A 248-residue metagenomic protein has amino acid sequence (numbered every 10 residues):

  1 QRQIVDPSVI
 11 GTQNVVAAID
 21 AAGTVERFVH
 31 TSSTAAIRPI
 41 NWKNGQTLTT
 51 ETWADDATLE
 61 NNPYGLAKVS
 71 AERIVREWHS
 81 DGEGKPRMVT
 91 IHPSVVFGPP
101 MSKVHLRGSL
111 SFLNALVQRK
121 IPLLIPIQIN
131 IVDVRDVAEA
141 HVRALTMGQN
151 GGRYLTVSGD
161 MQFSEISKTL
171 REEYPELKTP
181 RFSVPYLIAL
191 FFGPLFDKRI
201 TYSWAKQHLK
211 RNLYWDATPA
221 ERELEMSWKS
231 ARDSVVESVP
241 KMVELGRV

Functional and structural regions predicted by a protein language model:
Q1, D55-N61, S102-K103, L110-V132 (+1 more regions): A conserved pocket-lining segment of Rossmann-fold NAD(P)-dependent short-chain dehydrogenase/reductase
R2-N62, V89: Conserved Rossmann-fold NAD(P)-dependent oxidoreductase catalytic core, especially the SDR/UDP-sugar
G11-N14, S70-A71, D133-D136: Conserved cofactor-binding/catalytic machinery of classical short-chain dehydrogenase/reductase
A21, T58-V89: Active-site Tyr-X1-5-Lys
A36-I37, V96-G98, V137: Conserved sequence/active-site signature of Rossmann-fold short-chain dehydrogenase/reductase
G82-P86, G98-S111, A144-Y154: Glycine/proline-rich active-site loop of Rossmann-fold NAD(P)-dependent oxidoreductases
A140-T201, R222, A231-V248: Mid/C-terminal beta-alpha module of Rossmann-like enzyme folds, strongest in SDR-family dehydrogenases/epimerases
F163, W204-A217, V235: Active-site loop of classical SDR/Rossmann-like NAD(P)-dependent oxidoreductases, centered on the catalytic Tyr-X3-Lys
